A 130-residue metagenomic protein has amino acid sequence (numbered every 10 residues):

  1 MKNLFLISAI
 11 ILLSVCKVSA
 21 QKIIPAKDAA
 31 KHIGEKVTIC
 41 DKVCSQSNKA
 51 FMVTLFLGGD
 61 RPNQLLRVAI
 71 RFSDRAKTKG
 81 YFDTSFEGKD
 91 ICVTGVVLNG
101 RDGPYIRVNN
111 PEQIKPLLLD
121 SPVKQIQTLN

Functional and structural regions predicted by a protein language model:
L4-S14: Sec-dependent N-terminal signal peptides
C16-A20: Sec/Tat signal peptide C-region and signal peptidase I cleavage site
Q21-N130: OB-fold single-stranded nucleic acid-binding module
